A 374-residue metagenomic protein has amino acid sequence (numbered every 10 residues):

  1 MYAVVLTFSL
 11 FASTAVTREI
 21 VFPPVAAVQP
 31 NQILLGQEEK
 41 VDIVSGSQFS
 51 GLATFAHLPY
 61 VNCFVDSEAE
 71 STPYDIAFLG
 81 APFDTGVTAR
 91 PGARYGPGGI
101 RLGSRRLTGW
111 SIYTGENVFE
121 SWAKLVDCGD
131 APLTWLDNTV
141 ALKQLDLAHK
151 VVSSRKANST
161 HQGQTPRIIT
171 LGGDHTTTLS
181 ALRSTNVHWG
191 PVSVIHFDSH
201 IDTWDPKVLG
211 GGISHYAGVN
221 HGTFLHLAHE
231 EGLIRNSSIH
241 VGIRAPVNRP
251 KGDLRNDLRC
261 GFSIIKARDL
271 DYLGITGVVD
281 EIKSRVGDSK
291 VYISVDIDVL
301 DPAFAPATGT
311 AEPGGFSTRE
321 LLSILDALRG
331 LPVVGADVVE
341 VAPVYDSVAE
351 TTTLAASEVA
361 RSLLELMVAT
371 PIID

Functional and structural regions predicted by a protein language model:
M1-E19: Fungal secretory targeting signals
R18-D374: Conserved alpha-helical scaffold segments that buttress catalytic/binding sites
